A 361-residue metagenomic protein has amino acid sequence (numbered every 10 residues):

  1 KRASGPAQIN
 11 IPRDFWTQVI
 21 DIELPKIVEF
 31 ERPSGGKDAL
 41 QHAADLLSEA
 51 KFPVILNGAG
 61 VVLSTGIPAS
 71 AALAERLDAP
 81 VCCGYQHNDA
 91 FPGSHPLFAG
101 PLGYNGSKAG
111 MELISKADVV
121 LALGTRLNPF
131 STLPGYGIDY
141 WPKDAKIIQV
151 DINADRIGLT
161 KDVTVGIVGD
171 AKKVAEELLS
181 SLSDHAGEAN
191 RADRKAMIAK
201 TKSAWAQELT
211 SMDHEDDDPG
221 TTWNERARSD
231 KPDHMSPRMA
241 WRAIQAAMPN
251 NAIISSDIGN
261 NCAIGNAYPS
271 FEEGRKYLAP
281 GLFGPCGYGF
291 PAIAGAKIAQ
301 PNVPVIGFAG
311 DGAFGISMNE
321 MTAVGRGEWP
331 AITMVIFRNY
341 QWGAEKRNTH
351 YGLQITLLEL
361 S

Functional and structural regions predicted by a protein language model:
K1, L24-K26, T65-D78, G135-Y140 (+4 more regions): Short, solvent-exposed amphipathic alpha-helical segments in soluble enzyme and RNA/protein-processing domains
K1-E49, T210-A227: Conformationally flexible catalytic loops at phosphate/diphosphate-handling active centers
N10, A79-Y85, I148-D151, M334-F337: Short internal beta-strands
I11-W16, A59-V61, H87, A154 (+2 more regions): Glycine-rich beta-alpha junction loops
G35, H42, S48-V120, A246-P291: Anionic-ligand anchoring segments at beta-strand to alpha-helix junctions in alpha/beta enzyme folds, i.e., glycine
H87-A206, G327: Glycine-rich, acidic loop regions that bind phosphate or pyrophosphate groups
M111-I114, T160, G166-V168, K172-E176 (+1 more regions): Thiamine diphosphate
K202-N302: Active-site diphosphate/adenylate-binding microenvironment
